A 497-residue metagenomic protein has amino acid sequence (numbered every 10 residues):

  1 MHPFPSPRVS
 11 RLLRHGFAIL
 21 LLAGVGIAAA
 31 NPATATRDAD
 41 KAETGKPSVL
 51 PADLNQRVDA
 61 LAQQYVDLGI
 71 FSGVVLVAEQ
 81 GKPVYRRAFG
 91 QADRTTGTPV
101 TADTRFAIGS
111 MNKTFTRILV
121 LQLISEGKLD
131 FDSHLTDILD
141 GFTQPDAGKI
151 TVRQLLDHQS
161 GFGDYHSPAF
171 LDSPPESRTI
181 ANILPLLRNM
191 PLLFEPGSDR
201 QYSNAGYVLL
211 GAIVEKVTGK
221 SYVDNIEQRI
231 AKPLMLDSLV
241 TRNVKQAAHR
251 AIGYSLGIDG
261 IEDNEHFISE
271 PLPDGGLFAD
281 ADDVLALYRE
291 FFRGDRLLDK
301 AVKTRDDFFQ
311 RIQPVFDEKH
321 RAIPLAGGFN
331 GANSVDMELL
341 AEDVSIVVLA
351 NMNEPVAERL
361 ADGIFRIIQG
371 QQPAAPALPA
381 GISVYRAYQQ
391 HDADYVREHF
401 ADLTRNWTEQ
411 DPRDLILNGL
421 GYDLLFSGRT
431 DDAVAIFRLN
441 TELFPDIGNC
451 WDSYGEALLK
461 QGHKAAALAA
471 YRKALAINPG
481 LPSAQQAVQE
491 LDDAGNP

Functional and structural regions predicted by a protein language model:
S48-F106, D130: Short, conserved catalytic-motif segment at the N-terminal edge
L68-V74, T95-Q154, F194-Y202, L272-G275 (+1 more regions): Short active-site loop at a secondary-structure junction that contains or immediately precedes the catalytic residue(s)
F89, D93, P145-N330, V335: Short, surface-exposed loop or secondary-structure junction motifs that flank catalytic or metal-binding residues
T114, D414, G448-N449, P482-S483: Helix-start (N-cap) detector for alpha-helical repeat units in TPR-like alpha-solenoids, especially tetratricopeptide
E318-I323, N353-L420, L424-S427: Short, gly/Ser/Thr-rich active-site loops of penicillin-recognizing serine hydrolases
